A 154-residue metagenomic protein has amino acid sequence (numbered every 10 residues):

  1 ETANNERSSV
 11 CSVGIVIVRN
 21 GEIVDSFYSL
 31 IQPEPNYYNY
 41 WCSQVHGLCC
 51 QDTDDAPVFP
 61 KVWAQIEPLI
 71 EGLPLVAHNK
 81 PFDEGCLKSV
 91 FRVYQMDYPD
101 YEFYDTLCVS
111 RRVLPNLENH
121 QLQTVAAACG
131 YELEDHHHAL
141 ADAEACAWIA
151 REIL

Functional and structural regions predicted by a protein language model:
E1-A3, C108, A145: Short, glycine/acidic-enriched loop or turn micro-motifs at the edges of active sites
E1-D100, P115-H137: Conserved non-catalytic scaffold segment of RNase H-like nuclease domains
V62, A145-C146: Short Asp/Glu-rich motifs
L87, V109, C146-A150: Buried hydrophobic packing segments
D97-S110: Conserved beta-strand -> loop -> alpha-helix junction used to position metal-binding or nucleic-acid-contacting
A128, A147-L154: Acidic two-metal-ion nuclease catalytic site recognized across multiple nuclease folds, prominently DnaQ/RNase D-T
D142: Conserved catalytic/binding loops enriched for acidic/polar residues
